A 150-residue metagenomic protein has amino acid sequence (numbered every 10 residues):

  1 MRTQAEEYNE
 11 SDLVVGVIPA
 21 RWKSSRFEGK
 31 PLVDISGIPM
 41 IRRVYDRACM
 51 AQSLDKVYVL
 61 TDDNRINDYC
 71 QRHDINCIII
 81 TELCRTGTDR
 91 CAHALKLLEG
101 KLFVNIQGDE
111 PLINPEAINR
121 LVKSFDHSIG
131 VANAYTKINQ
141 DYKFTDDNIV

Functional and structural regions predicted by a protein language model:
R2, E7-T61: N-terminal glycine-rich phosphate-binding loop and ensuing alpha1 helix
L13-V15, L102, V131: Residue-level preference for the first positions of well-ordered beta-strands
P19, N105-Q107, A134-K137: Short beta-strand segments
S36, T81, Y135: Residues at the C-termini of beta-strands that transition into short coil/loop
L54, G100, H127-V131: Short, high-confidence coil segments that cap the C-terminus of an alpha-helix and link into the following beta-strand
Y58, N64-K123: Short phosphate-binding loop-to-helix
I113-V150: Conserved core of the sugar-phosphate nucleotidyltransferase
